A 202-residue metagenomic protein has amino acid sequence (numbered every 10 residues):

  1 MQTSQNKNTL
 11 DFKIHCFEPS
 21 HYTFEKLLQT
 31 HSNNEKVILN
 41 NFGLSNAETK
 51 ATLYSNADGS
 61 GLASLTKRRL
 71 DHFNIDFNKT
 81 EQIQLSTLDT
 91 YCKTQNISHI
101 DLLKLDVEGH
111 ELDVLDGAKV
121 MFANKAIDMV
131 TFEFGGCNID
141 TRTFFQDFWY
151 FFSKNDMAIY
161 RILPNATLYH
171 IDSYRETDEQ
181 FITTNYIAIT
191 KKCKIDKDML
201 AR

Functional and structural regions predicted by a protein language model:
M1-R202: Phosphate/nucleotide-binding beta-alpha loop and adjacent structural elements of enzyme active sites
